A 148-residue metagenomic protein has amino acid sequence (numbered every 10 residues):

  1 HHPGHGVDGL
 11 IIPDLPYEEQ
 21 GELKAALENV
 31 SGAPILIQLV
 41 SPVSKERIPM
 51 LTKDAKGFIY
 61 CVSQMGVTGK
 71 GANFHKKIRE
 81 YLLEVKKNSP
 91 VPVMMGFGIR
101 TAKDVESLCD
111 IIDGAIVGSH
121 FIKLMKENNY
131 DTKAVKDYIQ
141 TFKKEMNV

Functional and structural regions predicted by a protein language model:
H2, L51, L108, G118 (+1 more regions): Conserved, mostly hydrophobic/aromatic
P3, K24-S31, R79-N88, I139-N147: Surface-exposed amphipathic alpha-helices with a cationic face
H5, D54, N88, D110-I111: Structural motif
L10-I12, L36-L39, I59-C61, V93-F97 (+1 more regions): Hydrophobic faces of well-ordered beta-strands that scaffold small-molecule active sites in alpha/beta enzyme cores
I11-S31, S44-M50, T68-L83, A102-V105 (+1 more regions): Active-site-adjacent beta->alpha loops and helix N-cap segments on the catalytic face of soluble alpha/beta enzymes
V43-K53, M95, I99-A115: Catalytic cores of alpha/beta
S63, K87, R100-L108, Y138-V148: Expand to "…catalyze enediolate/carbanion chemistry for C-C bond making/breaking, isomerization, decarboxylation
I122-V148: C-terminal helical cap(s) of enzyme catalytic domains, especially alpha/beta-barrels
